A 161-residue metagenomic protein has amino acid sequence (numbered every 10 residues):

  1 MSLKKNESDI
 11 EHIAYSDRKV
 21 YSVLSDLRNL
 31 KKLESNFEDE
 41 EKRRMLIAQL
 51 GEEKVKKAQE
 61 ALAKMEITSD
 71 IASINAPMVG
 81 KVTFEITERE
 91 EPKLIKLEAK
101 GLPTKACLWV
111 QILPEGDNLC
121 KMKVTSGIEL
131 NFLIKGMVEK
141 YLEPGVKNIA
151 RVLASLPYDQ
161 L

Functional and structural regions predicted by a protein language model:
M1-E66: Hydrophobic ligand-binding cavity/cleft-lining segments
K5-S8, V79-F84, T104-W109: Short, surface-exposed coil-to-beta transition loops
R18-V20, A72, V79-K81, E91 (+3 more regions): Generic "edge-of-domain/loop-turn" microfeature
V20-L24, L30, I86, L97 (+2 more regions): Hydrophobic pocket/interface hotspot
R28, L142, V146-L161: Short amphipathic alpha-helical signal-transduction/dimerization elements
F37-D39, A48, T104, V152 (+2 more regions): Residue-level signal for alpha-helical context at structural boundaries
K42-K100, D159-Q160: Glycine-rich portal/gate segments that line the openings of hydrophobic small-molecule binding cavities
K96-N148: Beta-strand/loop substructures that line and gate deep hydrophobic ligand-binding cavities in soluble
